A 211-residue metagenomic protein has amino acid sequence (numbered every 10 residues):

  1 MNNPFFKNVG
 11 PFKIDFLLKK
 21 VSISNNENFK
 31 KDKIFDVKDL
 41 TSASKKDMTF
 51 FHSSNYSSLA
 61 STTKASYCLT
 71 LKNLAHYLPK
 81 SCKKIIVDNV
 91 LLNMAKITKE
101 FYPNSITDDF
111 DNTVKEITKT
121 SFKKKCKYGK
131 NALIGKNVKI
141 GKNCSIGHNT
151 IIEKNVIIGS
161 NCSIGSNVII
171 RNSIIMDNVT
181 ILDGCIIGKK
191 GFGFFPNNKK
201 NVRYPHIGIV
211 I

Functional and structural regions predicted by a protein language model:
M1-K119, N178, G184-C185, K189-V202: Terminal amphipathic alpha-helical/low-complexity segments used for targeting or macromolecular assembly
F50, V114-I211: Structural signal for interior beta-strand "rungs" in well-ordered beta-sheet cores of soluble enzyme domains
